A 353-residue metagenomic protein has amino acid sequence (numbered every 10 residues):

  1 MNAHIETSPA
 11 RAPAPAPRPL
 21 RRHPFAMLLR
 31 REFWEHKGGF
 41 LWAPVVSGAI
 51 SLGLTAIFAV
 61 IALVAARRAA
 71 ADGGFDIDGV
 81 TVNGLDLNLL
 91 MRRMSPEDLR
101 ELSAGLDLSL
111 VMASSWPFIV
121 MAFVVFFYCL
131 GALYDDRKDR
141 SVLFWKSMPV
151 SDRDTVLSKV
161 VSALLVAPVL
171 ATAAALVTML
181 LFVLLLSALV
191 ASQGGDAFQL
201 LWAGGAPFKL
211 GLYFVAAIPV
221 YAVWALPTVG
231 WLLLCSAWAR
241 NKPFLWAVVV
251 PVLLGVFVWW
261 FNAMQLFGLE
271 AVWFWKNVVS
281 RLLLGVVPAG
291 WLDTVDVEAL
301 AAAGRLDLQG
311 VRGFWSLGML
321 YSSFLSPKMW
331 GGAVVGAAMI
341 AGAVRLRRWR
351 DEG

Functional and structural regions predicted by a protein language model:
M1-G131, D135-D136, T172, W224-L226 (+3 more regions): Hydrophobic alpha-helical transmembrane segments
T55-A56, E101-A122, S158-A237: Secretory targeting signals
Y128-K146, L157-V160: Transmembrane helix boundary and interhelical loop/hinge segments in multi-pass membrane proteins
S147-S151: Short helix-to-coil transition segments within interhelical loops that connect adjacent transmembrane helices
S187-A197, L266-L308: Juxtamembrane non-transmembrane "cap" segments at the membrane-aqueous interface of multi-pass membrane proteins
F244-V256: Central hydrophobic cores of alpha-helical transmembrane segments in multi-pass integral membrane proteins
